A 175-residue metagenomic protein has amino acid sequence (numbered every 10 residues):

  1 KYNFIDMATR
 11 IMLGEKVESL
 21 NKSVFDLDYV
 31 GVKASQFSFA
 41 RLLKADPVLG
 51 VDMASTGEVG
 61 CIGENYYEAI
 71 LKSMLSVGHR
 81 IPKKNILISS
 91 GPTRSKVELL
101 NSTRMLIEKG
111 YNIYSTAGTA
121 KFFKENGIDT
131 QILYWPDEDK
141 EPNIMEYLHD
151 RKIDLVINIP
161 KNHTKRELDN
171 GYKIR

Functional and structural regions predicted by a protein language model:
K1-F4, P82-R175: N-terminal beta-alpha lobe that positions the nucleotide/phosphoryl donor in ATP/NTP-coupled carboxylate activation
K1-K83, S89-P92: ATP-dependent carboxylate activation and anion-phosphoryl transfer catalytic cores that bind Mg-ATP to form
